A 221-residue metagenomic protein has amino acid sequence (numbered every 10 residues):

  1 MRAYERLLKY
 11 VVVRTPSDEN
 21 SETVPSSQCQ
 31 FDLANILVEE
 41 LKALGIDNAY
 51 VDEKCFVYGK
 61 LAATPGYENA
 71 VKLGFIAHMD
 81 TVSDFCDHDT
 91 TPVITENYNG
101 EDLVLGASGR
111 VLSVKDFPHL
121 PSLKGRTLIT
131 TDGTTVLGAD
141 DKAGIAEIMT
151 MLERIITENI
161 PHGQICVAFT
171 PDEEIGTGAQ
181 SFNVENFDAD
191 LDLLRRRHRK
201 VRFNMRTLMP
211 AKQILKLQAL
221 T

Functional and structural regions predicted by a protein language model:
M1-T127: Acidic/His- and Gly-rich active-site-bordering loop/insert found across diverse amide/peptide-bond hydrolases
R6-K9, I36-E39, E147-T150, R154 (+2 more regions): Alpha-helical scaffold segments in soluble metabolic enzymes
C55-F56, K212-I214: Short glycine-rich loop/turn motifs
Y58, G74, C166-A168, L194 (+1 more regions): Structured core elements
P121-K212: Acidic/histidine-rich catalytic neighborhood of metal-dependent amide-processing enzymes
L217-T221: Mobile "lid/hinge" segments at catalytic clefts and subdomain interfaces of large enzymes
